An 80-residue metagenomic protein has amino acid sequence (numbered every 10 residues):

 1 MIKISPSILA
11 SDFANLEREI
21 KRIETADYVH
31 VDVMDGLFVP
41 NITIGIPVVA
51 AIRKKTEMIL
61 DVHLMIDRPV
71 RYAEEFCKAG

Functional and structural regions predicted by a protein language model:
M1-A79: Conserved N-terminal beta1-alpha1 strand-loop-helix module at the mouth
